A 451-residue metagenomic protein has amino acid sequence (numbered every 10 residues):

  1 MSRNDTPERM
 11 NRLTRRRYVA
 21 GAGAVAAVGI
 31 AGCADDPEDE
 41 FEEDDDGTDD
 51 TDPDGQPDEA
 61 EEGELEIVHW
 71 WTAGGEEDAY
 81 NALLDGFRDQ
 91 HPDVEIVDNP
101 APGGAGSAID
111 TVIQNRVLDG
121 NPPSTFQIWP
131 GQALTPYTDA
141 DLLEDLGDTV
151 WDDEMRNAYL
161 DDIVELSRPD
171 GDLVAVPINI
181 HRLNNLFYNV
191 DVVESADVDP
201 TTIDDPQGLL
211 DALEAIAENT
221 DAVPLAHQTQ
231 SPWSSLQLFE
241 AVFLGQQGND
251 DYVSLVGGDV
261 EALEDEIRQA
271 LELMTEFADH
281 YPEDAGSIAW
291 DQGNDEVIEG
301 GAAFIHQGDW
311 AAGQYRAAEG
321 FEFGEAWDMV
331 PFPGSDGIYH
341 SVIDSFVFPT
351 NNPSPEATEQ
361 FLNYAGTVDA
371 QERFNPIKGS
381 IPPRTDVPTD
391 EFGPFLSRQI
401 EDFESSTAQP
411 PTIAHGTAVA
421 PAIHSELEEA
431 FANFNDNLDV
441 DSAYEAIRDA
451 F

Functional and structural regions predicted by a protein language model:
R3-L13, A20-G21, A26, I30-T135 (+8 more regions): Conserved N-terminal structural module of periplasmic/extracytoplasmic solute-binding proteins
W70, L84, R88, E272-S354: Extracytoplasmic/periplasmic substrate-binding proteins
D78-A79, L213, T220, L362-D386: Periplasmic-binding protein-like
D89, S167-Q237, Q247-A285, D295 (+3 more regions): Helix-loop-helix "hinge/cap" segment bordering the ligand-binding cleft or interdomain interface
P100-N115, W129-Q132, D204-D211, D284-E299: Short helix-initiation/N-cap motifs at beta->coil->alpha
W129-L183, L238, G324, F392-L396: Hinge/lid segment of periplasmic solute-binding proteins
G147-D161, T202, L225, T229 (+6 more regions): Short, solvent-exposed loop/beta-turn-alpha elements that line the ligand-binding surface or hinge of extracytoplasmic
P177, K378-V387, R398-F451: C-terminal capping/gating helix-and-loop segments adjacent to ligand/active sites or protein-protein/ligand interfaces
